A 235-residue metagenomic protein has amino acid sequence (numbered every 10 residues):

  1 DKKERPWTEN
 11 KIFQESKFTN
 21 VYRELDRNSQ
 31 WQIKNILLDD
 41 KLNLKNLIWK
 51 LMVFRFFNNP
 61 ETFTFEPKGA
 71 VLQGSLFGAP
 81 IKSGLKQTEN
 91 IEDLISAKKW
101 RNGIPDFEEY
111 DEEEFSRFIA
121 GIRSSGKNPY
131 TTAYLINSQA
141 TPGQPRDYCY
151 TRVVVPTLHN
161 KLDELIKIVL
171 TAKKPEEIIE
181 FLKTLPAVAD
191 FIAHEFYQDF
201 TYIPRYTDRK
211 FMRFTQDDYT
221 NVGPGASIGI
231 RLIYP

Functional and structural regions predicted by a protein language model:
D1-Y134: Structure-specific DNA junction-binding interface
F18-R23, K167-V169, Q216-Y219: A short, ordered amphipathic alpha-helix with a cationic face
T19, K34, K45-W49, S116-A120 (+4 more regions): Generic detector of well-ordered alpha-helical segments enriched in charged/polar residues, highlighting helical
Y22, Y110, Y130, Y134 (+6 more regions): Sequence-level detector for tyrosine residue identity
L25-D26, T171-P175, V222: Short acidic alpha-helix initiation/capping motifs at coil-to-helix transition points, especially at protein N-termini
S125-P186: Helix-hairpin-helix/helix-loop-helix acidic hairpins
E177-F181, P186, H194-P235: Accessory, usually C-terminal, subdomains that scaffold auxiliary metal cofactors
